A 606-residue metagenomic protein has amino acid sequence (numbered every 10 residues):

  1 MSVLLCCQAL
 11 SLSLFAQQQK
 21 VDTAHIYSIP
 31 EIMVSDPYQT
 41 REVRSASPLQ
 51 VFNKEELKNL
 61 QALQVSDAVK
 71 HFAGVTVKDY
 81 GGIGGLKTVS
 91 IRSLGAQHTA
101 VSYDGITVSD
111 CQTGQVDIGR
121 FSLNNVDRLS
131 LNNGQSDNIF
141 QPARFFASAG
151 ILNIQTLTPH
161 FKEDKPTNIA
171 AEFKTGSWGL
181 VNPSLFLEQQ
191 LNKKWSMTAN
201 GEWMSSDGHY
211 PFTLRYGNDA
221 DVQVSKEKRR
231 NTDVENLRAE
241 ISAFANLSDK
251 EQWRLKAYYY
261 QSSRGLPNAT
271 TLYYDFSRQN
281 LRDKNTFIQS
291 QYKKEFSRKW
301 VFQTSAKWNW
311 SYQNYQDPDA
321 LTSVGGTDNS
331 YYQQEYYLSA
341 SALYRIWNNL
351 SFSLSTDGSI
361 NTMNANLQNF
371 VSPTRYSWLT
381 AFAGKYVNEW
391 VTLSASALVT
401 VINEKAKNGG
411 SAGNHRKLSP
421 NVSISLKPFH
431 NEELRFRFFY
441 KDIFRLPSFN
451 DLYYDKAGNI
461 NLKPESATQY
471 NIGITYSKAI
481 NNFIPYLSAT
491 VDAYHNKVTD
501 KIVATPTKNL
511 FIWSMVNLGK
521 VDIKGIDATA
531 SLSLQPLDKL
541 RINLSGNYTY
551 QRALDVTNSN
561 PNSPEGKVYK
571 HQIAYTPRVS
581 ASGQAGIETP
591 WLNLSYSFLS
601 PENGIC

Functional and structural regions predicted by a protein language model:
P30-K58: N-terminal periplasmic "start-of-domain" segments of outer-membrane beta-barrel proteins
K70-T107: Extracytoplasmic beta-strand/coil segments of soluble accessory domains associated with Gram-negative outer-membrane
L123-A170: A beta-strand signature from Gram-negative outer-membrane beta-barrel systems, especially the internal plug domain
Q141, P159-T167, K193-K194, D249-Q252 (+7 more regions): Short loop/turn motifs that connect adjacent beta-strands in outer-membrane beta-barrel proteins
G208-Y210, D219, S225-R238, F244-F302 (+1 more regions): Flexible loop and strand-edge segments within Gram-negative outer membrane beta-barrel domains
K299-Y315, F429, F436-F439, E465-K524 (+1 more regions): Membrane-embedded beta-barrel scaffold of Gram-negative outer-membrane proteins
W347-N496: Structural signature of Gram-negative outer-membrane beta-barrels, strongest in the C-terminal barrel of TonB-dependent
N348, S488-K497, S514-C606: Gram-negative outer-membrane beta-barrel transporters
